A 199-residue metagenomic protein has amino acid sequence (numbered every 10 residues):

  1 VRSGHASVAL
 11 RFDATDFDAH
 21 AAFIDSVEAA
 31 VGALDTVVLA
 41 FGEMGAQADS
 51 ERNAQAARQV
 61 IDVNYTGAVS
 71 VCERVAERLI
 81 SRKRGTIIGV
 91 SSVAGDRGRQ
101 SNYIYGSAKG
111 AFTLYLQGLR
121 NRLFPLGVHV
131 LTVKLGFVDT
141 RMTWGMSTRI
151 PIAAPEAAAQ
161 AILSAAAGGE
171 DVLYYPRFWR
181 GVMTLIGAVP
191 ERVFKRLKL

Functional and structural regions predicted by a protein language model:
R2-D18: Rossmann-fold cofactor-recognition segment
L34-G42, G89: Rossmann-fold scaffold of SDR-type NAD(P)-dependent oxidoreductases
G42-R58, S101: Conserved mid-core segment of classical short-chain dehydrogenase/reductases
C72, A108: Active-site helix of classical SDR
S92: Residue(s) in the substrate-gating loop at a strand-loop-helix junction that position the organic substrate next
G98-G106, G118: Active-site loop-to-helix junction immediately N-terminal to the catalytic Tyr of the SDR YXXXK motif in Rossmann-fold
T132, S147-T184: C-terminal helical subdomain
